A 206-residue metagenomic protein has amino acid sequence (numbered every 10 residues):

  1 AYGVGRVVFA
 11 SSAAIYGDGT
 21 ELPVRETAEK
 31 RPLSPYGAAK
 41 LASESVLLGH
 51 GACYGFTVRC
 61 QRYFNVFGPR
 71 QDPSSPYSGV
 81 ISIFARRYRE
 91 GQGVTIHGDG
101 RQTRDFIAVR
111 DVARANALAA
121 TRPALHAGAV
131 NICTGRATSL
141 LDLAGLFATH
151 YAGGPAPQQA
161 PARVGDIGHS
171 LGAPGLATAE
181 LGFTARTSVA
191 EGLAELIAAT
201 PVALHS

Functional and structural regions predicted by a protein language model:
A1-F64, R110: N-terminal Rossmann-like NAD(P)+-binding domain of SDR-like oxidoreductases, especially those catalyzing
Y16, F67, R136-T138: Feature marks short, surface-exposed loop/turn motifs that line or immediately flank catalytic pockets and channel
D18-G19, P69-R70, E180: Residues that scaffold the ATP/ADP-binding catalytic core of kinase and kinase-like folds
L22, V46-R104, V109-L118, A144-H150: NAD(P)-dependent short-chain dehydrogenase/reductase
P35, S43, Y77, L140 (+1 more regions): Conserved donor sugar-nucleotide recognition element shared by glycan-biosynthetic enzymes
Y88-S206: C-terminal substrate-binding subdomain of Rossmann-fold SDR/epimerase-dehydratase oxidoreductases
